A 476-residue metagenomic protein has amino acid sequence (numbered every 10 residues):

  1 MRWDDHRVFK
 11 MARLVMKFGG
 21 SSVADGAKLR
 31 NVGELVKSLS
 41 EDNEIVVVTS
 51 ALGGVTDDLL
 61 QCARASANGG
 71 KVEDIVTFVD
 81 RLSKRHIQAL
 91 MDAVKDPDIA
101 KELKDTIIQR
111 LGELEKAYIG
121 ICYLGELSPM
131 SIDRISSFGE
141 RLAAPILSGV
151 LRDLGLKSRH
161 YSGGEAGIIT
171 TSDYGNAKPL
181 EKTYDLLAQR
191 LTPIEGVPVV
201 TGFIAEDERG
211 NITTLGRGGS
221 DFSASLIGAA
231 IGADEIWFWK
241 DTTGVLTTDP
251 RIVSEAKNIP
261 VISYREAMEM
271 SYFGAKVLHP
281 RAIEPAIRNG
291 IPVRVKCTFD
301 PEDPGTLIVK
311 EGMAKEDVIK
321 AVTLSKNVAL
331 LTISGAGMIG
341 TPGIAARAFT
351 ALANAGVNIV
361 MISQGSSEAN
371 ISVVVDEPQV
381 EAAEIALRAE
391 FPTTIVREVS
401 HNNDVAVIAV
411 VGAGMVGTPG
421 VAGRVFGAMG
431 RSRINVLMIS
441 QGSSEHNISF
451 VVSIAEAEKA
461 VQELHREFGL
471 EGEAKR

Functional and structural regions predicted by a protein language model:
R2-I283, V374, V451-S453, F468 (+2 more regions): Nucleotide/pyrophosphate-binding catalytic subdomain
N43-E44, L156, I291, V357 (+1 more regions): Short phosphate-binding/catalytic loops that engage adenosine nucleotides
E73, E302-R476: A conserved regulatory-domain signal marking ACT and ACT-like small-molecule sensing domains and adjacent regulatory
S158, P198-V199, V293, I359 (+1 more regions): Hydrophobic beta-strand scaffold residues
E235-W239, V293-V295, V360-M361: Short hydrophobic alpha-helical runs that function as membrane-insertion/retention elements
I291-E302, K326: Active-site C-terminal subdomain of aminotransferase-like
